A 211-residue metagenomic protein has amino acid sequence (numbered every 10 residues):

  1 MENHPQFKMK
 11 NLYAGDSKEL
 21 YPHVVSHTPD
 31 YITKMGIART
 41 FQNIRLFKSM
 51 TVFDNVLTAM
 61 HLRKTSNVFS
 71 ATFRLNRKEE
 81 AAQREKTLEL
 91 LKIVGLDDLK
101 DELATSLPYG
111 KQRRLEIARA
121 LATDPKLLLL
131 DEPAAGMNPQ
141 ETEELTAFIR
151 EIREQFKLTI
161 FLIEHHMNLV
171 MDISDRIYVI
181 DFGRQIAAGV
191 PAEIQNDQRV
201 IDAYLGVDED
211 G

Functional and structural regions predicted by a protein language model:
M1-G211: Glycine-rich phosphate-binding loops of nucleotide-dependent enzymes
